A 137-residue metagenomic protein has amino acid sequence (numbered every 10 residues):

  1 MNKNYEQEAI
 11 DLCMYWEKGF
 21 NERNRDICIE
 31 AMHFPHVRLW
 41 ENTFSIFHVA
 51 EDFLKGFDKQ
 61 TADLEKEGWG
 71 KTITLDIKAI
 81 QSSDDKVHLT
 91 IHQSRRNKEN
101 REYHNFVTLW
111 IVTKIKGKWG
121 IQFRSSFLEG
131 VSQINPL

Functional and structural regions predicted by a protein language model:
M1-A31, L39, L137: Short, low-complexity N-terminal intrinsically disordered segments enriched in polar/charged residues
R25-K78: A solvent-exposed, acidic/Ser-Thr-rich amphipathic alpha-helical stretch
K59-A62, T90-S94: Short Pro/Gly-enriched beta-strand edge/turn motifs at strand-loop
K71, D85-V87, H104: Residue-level preference for beta-strand/loop junctions
T74-I80, H92-R95, V107-T113, S126: Hydrophobic/aromatic beta-strand elements that line small-molecule binding cavities or substrate pockets in beta-rich
A79-V87, V112-W119: A short, structured loop/turn motif at beta-sheet edges
R95-Y103: Short, cysteine-centered beta-strand-loop-beta hairpins and adjacent loop/turn segments enriched in charged/polar
N105-P136: Short beta-strand edge/turn micro-motifs at domain boundaries
